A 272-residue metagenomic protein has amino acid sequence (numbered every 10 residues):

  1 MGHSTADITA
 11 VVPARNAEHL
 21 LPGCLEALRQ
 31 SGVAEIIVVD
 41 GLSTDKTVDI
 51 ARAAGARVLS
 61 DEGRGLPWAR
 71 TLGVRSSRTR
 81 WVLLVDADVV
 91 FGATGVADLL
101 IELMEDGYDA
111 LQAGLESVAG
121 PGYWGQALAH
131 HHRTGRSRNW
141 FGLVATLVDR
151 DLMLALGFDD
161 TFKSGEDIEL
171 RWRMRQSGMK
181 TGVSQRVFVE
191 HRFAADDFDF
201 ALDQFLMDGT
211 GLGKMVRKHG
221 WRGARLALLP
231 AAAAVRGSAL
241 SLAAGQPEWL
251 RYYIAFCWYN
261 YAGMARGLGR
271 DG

Functional and structural regions predicted by a protein language model:
N16-Q30: Short, well-formed alpha-helical segments that are part of the catalytic scaffolds of diverse glycosyltransferases
A27, D40-V48, V89: A conserved acidic beta->alpha catalytic loop
D61-S77, W140: Glycine-rich, basic loop-to-helix element that forms the pyrophosphate-binding segment of sugar-nucleotide handling
V82: Short aromatic/hydrophobic "clamp" motif used to bind/position activated sugar donors
V90-Y123: Conserved donor NDP-sugar-binding/catalytic core segment of glycosyltransferases
S117-V118, H131-V148, K163, E169 (+1 more regions): A recurrent flexible, glycine/aromatic-enriched loop bordering the glycosyltransferase active site that acts as
T146-V148, L152-L156, T161-F188: A short, conserved alpha-helix in the catalytic core of glycosyltransferases
D199, D203-G211, R217-G272: Non-catalytic, C-terminal membrane-associated alpha-helical segments of glycosyltransferases
